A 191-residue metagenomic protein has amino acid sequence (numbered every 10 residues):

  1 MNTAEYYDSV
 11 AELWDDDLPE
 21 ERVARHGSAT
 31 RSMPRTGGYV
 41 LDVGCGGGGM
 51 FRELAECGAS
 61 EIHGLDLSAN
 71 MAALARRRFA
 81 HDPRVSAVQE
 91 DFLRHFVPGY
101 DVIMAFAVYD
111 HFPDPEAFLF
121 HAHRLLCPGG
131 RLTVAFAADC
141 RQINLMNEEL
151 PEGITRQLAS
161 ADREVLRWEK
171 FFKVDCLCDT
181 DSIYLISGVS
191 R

Functional and structural regions predicted by a protein language model:
M1-R35, C140-Q142, M146-E148: Conserved class I S-adenosyl-L-methionine
G37-G46: Conserved class I S-adenosyl-L-methionine
G47-L93: Class I SAM-dependent methyltransferase SAM/SAH-binding core
M104: A conserved beta-strand element that flanks and buttresses the S-adenosyl-L-methionine
A117-P128: A short glycine-rich, Lys/Arg-flanked "PGG" loop and its adjoining helix->strand segment in the class I
T133-T155: Conserved class I S-adenosyl-L-methionine
T155-F171: Short alpha-helix
F172-K173, C178-R191: Core SAM-dependent methyltransferase catalytic element
